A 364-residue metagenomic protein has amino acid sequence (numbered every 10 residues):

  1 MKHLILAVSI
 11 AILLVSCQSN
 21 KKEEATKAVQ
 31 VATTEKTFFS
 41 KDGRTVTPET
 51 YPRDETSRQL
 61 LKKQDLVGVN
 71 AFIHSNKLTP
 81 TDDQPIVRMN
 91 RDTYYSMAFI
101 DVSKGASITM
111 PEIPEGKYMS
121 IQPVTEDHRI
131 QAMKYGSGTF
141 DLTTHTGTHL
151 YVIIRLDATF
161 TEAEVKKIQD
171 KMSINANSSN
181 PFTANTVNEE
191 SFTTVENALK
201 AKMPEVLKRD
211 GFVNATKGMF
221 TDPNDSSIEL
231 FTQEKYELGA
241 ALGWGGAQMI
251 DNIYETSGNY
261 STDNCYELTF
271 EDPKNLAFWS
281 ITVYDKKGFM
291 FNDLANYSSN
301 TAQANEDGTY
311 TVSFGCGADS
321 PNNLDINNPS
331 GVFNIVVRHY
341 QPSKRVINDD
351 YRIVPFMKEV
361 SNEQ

Functional and structural regions predicted by a protein language model:
K2-A7: Sec-dependent signal peptide recognition, specifically the positively charged N-region followed immediately by
L14-S16: C-terminal motif of bacterial Sec signal peptides marking the signal peptidase cleavage site
Q18-N20: Bacterial signal peptide processing site
K22-Q364: A compositional/structural signature for long, glycine/proline-rich flexible linkers and loops on extracytoplasmic
